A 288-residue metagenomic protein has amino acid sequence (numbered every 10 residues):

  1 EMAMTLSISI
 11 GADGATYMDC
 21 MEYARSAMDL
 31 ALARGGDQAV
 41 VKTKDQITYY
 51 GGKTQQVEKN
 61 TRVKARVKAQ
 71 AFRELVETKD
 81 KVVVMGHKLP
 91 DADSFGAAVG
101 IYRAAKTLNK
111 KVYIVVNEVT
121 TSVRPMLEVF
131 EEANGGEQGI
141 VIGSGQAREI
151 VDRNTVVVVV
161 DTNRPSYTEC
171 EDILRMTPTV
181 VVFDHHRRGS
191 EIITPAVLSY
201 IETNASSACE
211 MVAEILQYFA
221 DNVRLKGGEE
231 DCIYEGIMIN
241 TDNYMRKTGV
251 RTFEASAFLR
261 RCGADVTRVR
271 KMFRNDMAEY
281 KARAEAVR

Functional and structural regions predicted by a protein language model:
M2-R25, Q38-T43: A short glycine-enriched loop-to-beta-strand structural element that forms part of the catalytic core of nucleotide
T5-S7, K81, T179: Residues that mark the start of a beta-strand
S9, V40, Y113, V158 (+2 more regions): Hydrophobic/aromatic beta-strand patches that form the interior of the parallel beta-sheet core in alpha/beta enzyme
M18, T43-K79: C-di-GMP signaling machinery
R66-A69, E77-P90, V99-K110, R187-R288: A structured phosphate/pyrophosphate-recognition subdomain
K79-R153: Anionic-ligand anchoring segments at beta-strand to alpha-helix junctions in alpha/beta enzyme folds, i.e., glycine
E137-P195: Active-site cofactor/cluster-binding pocket
